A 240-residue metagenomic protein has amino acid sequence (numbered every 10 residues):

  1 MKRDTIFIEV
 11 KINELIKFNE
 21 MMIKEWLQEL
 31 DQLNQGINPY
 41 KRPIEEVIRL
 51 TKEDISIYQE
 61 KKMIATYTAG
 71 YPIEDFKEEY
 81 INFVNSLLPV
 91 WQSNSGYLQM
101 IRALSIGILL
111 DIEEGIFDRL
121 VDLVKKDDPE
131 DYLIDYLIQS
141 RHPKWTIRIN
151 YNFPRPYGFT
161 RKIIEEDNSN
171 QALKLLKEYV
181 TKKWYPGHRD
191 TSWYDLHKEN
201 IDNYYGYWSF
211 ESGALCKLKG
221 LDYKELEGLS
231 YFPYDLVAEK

Functional and structural regions predicted by a protein language model:
M1-H197, Y204: Eukaryote-skewed repeat-based solenoidal scaffolds used as protein-protein interaction platforms, primarily
K174, T181-K240: Alpha-helical oligomerization segments
